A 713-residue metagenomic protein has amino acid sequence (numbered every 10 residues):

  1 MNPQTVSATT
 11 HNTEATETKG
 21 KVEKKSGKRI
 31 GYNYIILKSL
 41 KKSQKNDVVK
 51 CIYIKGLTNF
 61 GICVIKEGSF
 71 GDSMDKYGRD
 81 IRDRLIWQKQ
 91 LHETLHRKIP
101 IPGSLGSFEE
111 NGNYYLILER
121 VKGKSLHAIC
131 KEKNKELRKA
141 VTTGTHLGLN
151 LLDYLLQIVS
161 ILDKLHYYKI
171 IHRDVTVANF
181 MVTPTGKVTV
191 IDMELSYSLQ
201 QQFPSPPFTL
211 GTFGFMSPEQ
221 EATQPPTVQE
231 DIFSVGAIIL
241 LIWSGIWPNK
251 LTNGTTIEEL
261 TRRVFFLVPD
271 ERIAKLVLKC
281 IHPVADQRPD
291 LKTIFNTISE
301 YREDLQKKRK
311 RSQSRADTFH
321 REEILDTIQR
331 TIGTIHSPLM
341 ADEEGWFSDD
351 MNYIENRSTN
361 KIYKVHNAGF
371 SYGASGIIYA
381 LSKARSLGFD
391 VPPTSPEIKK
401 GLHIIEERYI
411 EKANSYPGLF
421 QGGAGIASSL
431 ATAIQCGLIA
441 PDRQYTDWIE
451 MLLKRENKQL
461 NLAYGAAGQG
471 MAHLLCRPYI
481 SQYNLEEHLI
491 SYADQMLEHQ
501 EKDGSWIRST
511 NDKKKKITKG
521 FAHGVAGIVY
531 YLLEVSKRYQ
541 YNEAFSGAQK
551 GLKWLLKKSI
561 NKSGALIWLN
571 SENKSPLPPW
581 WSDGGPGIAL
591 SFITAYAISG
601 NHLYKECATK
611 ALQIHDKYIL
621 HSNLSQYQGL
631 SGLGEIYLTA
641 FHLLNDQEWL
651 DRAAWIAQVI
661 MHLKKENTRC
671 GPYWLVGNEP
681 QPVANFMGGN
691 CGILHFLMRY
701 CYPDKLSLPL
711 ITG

Functional and structural regions predicted by a protein language model:
M1-S39: Juxta-kinase regulatory segment immediately upstream of eukaryotic protein kinase catalytic domains
K45-I86: ATP-binding glycine-rich loop module of kinase domains
G103-Y114: Short beta-strand micro-motifs within the conserved protein kinase catalytic domain, predominantly in the N-lobe
G112-S125: Conserved short submotifs of the Hanks-type protein kinase catalytic core that shape the nucleotide-binding pocket
Y154-L155: Activation segment signature within eukaryotic-like protein kinase domains
H166-V182: Catalytic-loop of the protein kinase fold
S205-Q220: Conserved activation segment of eukaryotic-like protein kinases, specifically the C-terminal portion of the activation
I281-T293: A conserved short helix/loop substructure at the end of the activation segment of eukaryotic-like protein kinase domains
